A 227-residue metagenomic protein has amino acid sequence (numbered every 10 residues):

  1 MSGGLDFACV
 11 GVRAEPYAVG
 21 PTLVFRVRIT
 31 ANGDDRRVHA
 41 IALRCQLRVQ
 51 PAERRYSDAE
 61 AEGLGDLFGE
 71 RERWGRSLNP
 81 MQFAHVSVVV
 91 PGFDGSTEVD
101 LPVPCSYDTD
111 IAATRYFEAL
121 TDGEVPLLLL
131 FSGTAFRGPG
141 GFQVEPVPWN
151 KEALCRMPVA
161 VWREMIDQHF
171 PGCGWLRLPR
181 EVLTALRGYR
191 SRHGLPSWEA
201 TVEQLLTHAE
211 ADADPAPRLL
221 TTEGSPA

Functional and structural regions predicted by a protein language model:
M1-V24: Low-complexity, acidic Ser/Thr/Pro/Gly-rich terminal tails and inter-domain linkers that flank the onset of structured
P16-I29, V38-L47, V103-Y107: Contiguous beta-strand segments within globular domains
R44-Q50, E98-N150: Internal, hydrophobic beta-strand segments that form the core of beta-sheet-rich folds
L47-A59: Short aromatic-acidic-glycine turn motif
E62-E72, F136-W175: Short beta-strand elements
G63-A119: Extended, solvent-exposed segments with strong compositional bias
R180-S197: Surface-exposed, Lys/Arg-rich phosphate-binding patches that contact polyanionic backbones
P196-P217: Short, basic amphipathic alpha-helical segments that act as recognition/interaction helices in nucleic-acid-binding
